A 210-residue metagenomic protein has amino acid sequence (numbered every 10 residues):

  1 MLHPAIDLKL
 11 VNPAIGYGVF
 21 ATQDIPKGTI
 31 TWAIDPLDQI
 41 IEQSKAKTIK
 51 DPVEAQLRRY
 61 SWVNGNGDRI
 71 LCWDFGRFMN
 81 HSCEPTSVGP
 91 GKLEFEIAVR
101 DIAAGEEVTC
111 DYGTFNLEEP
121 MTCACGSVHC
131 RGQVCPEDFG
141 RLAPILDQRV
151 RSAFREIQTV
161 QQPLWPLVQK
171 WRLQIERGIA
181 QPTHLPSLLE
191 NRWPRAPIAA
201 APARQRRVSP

Functional and structural regions predicted by a protein language model:
M1-S87, W193, A200-V208: Catalytic cores of histone-lysine modification enzymes
H81-P210: C-terminal SET catalytic tail plus cysteine-rich post-SET Zn-binding segment of SAM-dependent SET-domain
